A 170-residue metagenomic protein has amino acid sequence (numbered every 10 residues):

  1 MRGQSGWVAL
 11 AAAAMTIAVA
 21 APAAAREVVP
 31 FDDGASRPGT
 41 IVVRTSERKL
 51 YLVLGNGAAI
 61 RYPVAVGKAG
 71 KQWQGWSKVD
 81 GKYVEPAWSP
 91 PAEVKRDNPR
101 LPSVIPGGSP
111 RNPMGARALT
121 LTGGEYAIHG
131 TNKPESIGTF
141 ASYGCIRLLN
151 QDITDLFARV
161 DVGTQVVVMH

Functional and structural regions predicted by a protein language model:
M1-L10: Bacterial N-terminal signal peptides that target proteins for export
A12-A13, A23-A24: Cleavable N-terminal signal peptides
A18-P22: N-terminal signal peptide c-region/cleavage motif recognized by signal peptidases
E27, D33-P38, N56, R61 (+4 more regions): Exported/periplasmic cell-wall-interacting domains
V42-R44, Y51-L52, R147-L148: Structural recognition of beta-strand segments within beta-rich domains
T45-E47, G123: Residue-level signal for tight coil/turn positions that link beta-strands
K49-Y51, A127: General beta-strand recognition
